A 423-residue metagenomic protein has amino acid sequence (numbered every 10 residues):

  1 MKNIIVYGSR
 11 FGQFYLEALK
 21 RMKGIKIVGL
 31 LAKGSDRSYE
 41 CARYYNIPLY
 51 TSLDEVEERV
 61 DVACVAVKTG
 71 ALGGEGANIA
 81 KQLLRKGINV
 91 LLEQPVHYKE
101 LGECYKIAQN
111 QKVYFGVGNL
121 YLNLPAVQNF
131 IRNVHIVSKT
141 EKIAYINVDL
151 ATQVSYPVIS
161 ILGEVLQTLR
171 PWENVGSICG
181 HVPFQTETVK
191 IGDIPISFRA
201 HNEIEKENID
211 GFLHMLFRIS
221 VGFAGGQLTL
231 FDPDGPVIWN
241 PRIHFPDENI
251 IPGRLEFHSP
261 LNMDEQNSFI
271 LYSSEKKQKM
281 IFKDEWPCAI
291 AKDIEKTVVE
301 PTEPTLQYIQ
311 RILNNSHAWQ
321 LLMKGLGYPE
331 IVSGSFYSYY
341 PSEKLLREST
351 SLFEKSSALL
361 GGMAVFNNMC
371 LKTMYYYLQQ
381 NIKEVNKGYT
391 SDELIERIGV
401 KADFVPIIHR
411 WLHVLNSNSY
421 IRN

Functional and structural regions predicted by a protein language model:
M1-Y45: N-terminal Rossmann-like dinucleotide-binding module
Y15, Y45-I107: Beta-loop-alpha module in the N-terminal Rossmann-like domain of NAD(P)-dependent dehydrogenases, especially those
I27, L49, V90, Y114-F115: Hydrophobic beta-strand scaffold residues
A42, V62-V67, K283-Y340: C-terminal helix-rich "cap/oligomerization" subdomain common to oxidoreductases
H97-G163: A contiguous active-site-proximal alpha/beta segment in oxidoreductase catalytic domains
I143-P236, F245-P246: Rossmann-like dinucleotide-binding domain that binds NAD(P)(H)
L228-Q307, V332: C-terminal glycine/acidic-rich active-site capping loop/insertion
S338-N423: N-terminal accessory segments
